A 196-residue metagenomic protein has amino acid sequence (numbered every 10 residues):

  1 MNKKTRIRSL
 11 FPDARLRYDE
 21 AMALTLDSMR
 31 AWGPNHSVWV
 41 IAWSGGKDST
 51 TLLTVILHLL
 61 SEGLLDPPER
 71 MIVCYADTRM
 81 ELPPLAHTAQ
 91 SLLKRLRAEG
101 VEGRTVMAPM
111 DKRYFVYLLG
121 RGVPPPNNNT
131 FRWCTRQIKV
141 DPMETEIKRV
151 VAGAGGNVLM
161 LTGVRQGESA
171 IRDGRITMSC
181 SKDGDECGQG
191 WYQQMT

Functional and structural regions predicted by a protein language model:
M1-T196: ATP-dependent adenylation/nucleotidyltransferase module used to activate substrates
